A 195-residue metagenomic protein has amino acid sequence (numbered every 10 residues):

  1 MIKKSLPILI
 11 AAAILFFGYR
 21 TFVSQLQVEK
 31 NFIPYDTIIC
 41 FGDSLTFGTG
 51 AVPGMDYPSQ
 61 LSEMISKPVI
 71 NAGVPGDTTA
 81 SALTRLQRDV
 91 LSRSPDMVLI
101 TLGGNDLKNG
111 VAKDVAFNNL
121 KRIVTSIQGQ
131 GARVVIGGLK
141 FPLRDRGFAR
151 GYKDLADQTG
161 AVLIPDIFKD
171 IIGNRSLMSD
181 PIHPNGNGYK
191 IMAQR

Functional and structural regions predicted by a protein language model:
I2-L9, L15, E63-M64, T84-R195: Alpha-helical cap/lid subdomain in secreted, periplasmic, or secretory-pathway luminal O-acyl-processing enzymes
K3-A11, V23-Q25, G54: N-terminal low-hydrophobic presequence detector
F17-S94: Serine-esterase "nucleophile elbow" of acetyl-processing enzymes
